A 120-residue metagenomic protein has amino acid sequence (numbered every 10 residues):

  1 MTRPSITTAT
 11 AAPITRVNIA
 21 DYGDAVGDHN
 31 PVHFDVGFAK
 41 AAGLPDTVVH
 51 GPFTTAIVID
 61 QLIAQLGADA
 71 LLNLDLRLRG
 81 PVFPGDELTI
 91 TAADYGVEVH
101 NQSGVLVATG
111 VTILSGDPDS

Functional and structural regions predicted by a protein language model:
M1-T10, L78-S120: HotDog/MaoC-like acyl-thioester-processing domains
M1-T47: Catalytic strand-loop segment that frames the active site of acyl-thioester-processing enzymes
I6, I14, I19, V26 (+4 more regions): Weak global preference for isoleucine
K40-D94: Hydrophobic beta-strand-centered segment that forms part of the acyl-chain substrate-binding groove
